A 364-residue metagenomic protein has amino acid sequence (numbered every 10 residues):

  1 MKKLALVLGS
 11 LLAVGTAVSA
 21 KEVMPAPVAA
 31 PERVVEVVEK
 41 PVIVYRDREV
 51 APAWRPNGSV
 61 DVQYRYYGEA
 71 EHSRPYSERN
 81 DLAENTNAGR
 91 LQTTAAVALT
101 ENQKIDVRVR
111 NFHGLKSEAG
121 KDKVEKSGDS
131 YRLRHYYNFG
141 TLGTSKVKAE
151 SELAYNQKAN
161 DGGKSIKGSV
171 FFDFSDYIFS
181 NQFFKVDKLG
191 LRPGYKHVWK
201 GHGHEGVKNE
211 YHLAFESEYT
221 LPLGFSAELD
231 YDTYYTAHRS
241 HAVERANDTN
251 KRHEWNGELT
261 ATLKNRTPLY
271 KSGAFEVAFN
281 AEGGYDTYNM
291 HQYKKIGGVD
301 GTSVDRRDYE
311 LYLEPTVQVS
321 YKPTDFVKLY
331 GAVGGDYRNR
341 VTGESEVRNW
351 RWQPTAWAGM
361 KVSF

Functional and structural regions predicted by a protein language model:
M1-D61, T100, T324-F326, S363-F364: Cleavable N-terminal export/targeting peptides
V60-A70, V107-N111, A149-Y155, L191-H197 (+3 more regions): Transmembrane beta-barrel strands of outer-membrane/channel proteins
R65-R90, H113-V124, T302-D305: Surface-exposed strand-loop-strand hairpins of Gram-negative outer-membrane beta-barrel proteins
E69-P75, G114-G120, K158-K167, V198-G206 (+4 more regions): Outer-membrane beta-barrel proteins
L82-A88, V124-S130, N160-S169, F184-V186 (+5 more regions): Transmembrane beta-barrel outer-membrane domains
V97-E101, F139-G143, F174-K185, S217-F225 (+4 more regions): Outer-membrane beta-barrel strand-turn architecture
R132-H135, N349-F364: Outer-membrane beta-barrel "beta-signal"
D173-T302: Detector for outer-membrane/organellar transmembrane beta-barrel domains, recognizing the amphipathic beta-strand
